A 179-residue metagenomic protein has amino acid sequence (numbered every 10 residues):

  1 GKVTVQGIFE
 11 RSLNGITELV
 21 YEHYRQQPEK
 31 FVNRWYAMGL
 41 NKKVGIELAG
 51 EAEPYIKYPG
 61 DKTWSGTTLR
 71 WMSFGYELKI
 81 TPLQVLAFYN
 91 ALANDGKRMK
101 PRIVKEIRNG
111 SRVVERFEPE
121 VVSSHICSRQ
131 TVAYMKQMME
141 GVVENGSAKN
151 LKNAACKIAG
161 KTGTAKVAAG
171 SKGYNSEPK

Functional and structural regions predicted by a protein language model:
G1-K179: Beta-lactam-recognizing serine transpeptidase/beta-lactamase-like catalytic domain environment
